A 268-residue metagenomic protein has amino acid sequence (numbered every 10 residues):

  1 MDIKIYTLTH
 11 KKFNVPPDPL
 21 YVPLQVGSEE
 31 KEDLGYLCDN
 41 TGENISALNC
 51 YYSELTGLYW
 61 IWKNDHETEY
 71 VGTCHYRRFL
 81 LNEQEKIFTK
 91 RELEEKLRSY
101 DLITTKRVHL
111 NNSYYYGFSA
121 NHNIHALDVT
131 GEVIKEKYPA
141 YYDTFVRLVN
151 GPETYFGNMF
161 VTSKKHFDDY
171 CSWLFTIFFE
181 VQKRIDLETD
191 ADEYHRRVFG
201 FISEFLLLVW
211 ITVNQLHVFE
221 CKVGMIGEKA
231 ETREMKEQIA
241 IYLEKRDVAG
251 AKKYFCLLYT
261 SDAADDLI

Functional and structural regions predicted by a protein language model:
M1-K4: N-proximal low-complexity "stem/linker" segments adjacent to membrane-targeting elements
S28-Y59: Active-site-proximal specificity loops/subdomain of glycosyltransferases
Y59-Y70: Active-site nucleotide-sugar/metal-binding loop of Leloir-type enzymes
E69-R77: Short beta-strand-to-loop acidic/aromatic patch adjacent to the donor-nucleotide binding site
E83-N123: Conserved donor-nucleotide/metal-binding helix-loop-beta segment in metal-dependent transferases, i.e., the alpha-helix
V133-R233: Catalytic core and acceptor-binding pocket of nucleotide-sugar-dependent glycosyltransferases
M225-Y254: PAPS-dependent sulfotransferase catalytic core
Y259-A264: Conserved small/polar residues in nucleotide/adenosyl-binding loops
